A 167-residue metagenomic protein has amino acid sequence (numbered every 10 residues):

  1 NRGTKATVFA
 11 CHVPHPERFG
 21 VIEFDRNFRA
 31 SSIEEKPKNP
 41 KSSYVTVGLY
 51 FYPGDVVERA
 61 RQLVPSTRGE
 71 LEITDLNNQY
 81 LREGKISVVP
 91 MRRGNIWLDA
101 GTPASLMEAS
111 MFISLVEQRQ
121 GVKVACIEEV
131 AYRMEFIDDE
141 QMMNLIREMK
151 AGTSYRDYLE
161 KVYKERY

Functional and structural regions predicted by a protein language model:
N1-Y167: Unchanged
